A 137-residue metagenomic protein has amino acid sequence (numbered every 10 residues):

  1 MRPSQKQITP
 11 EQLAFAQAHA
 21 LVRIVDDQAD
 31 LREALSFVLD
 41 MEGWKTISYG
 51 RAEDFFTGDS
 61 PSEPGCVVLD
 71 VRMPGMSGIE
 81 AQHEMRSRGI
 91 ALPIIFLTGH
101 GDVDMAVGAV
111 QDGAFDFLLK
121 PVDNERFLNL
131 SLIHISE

Functional and structural regions predicted by a protein language model:
M1-R23, A29, S36: Non-catalytic signal-transmission and effector/linker regions of two-component phosphorelay proteins
Q28-I47: Two-component/phosphorelay signaling modules centered on CheY-like receiver
G50-R51, M76-E80: Acidic catalytic/metal-coordinating carboxylates
S62-V68: Active-site beta3 strand of CheY-like receiver
M73: Receiver (REC) domain active-site loop signature in two-component systems and cognate sites in sensor histidine kinases
D102-D104, L118-S131: C-terminal output helix
I133-E137: Conserved small/polar residues in nucleotide/adenosyl-binding loops
